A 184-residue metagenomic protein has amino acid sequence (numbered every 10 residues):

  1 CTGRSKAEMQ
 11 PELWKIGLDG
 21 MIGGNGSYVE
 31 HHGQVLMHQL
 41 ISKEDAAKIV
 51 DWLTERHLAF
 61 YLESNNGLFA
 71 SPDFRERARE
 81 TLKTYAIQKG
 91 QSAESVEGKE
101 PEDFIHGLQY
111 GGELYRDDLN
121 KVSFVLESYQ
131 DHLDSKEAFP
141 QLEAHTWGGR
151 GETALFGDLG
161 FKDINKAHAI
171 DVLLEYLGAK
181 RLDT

Functional and structural regions predicted by a protein language model:
C1-Q88: Active-site phosphate-binding/coordination module
G67-T184: Conserved acidic, metal-coordinating active-site core of Asp-based, Mg2+-dependent phosphoryl-transfer enzymes
